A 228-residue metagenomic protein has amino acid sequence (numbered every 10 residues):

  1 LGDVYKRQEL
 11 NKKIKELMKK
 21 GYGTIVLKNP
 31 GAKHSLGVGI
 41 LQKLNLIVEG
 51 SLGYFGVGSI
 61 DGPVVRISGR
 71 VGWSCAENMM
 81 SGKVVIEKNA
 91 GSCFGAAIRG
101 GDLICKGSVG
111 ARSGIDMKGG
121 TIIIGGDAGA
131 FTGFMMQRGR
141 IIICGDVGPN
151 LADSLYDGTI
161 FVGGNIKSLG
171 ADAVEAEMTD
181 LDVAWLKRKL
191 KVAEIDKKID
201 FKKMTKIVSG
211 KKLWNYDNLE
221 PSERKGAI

Functional and structural regions predicted by a protein language model:
L1-Y5: Short, small-residue-biased leader/transition segments that mark boundaries at the very start of proteins
K6-G31: Intrinsically disordered, low-complexity, positively charged segments
G23-I25, H34-L36, Q42-L44, G50-G56 (+8 more regions): The right-handed parallel beta-helix/beta-solenoid scaffold, focusing on the short coil/turn and N-cap positions
K28-P30, G39, I47-S51, G58-D61 (+11 more regions): Feature marks extracellular polysaccharide-active and adherence modules
F94, G110-D116, I124, A128-M135 (+3 more regions): Thiamine diphosphate
I104-S108, T121-D127, R140-D146: Active-site glycine-rich loop that binds ribose-phosphate moieties when present
V162, K167-I228: Long terminal segments
